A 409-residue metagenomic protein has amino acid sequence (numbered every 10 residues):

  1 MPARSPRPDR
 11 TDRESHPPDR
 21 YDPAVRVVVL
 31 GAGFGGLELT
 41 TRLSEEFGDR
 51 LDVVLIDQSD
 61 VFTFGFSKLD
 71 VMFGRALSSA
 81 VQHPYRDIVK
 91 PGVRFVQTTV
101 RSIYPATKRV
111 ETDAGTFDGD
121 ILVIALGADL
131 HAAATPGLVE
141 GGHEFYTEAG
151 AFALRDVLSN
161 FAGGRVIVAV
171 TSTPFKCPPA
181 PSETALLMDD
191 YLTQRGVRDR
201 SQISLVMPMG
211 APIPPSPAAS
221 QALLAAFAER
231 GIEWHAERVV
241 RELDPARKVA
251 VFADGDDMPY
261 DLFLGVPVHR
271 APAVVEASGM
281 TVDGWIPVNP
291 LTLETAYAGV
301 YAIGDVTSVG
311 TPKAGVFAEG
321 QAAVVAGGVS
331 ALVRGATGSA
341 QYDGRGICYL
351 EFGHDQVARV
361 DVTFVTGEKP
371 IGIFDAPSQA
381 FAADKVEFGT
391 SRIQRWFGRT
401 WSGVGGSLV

Functional and structural regions predicted by a protein language model:
P2-V25, V93-G196, L264: FAD-binding core/adjacent interface of flavoenzyme oxidoreductases
E14, R359-V409: C-terminal auxiliary extensions adjacent to catalytic cores
H16-R94, S172-P217: Beta1-alpha1 glycine-rich phosphate/pyrophosphate-binding loop at the start of Rossmann-like nucleotide-binding domains
D52, P91-V110, F117, T193-G284 (+1 more regions): A Rossmann-like FAD-binding core segment of flavoenzymes
G137-A162, D257-A323, S330-A331: FAD-site-proximal beta/loop scaffold in flavoenzymes
D190, A318-G344: Internal hydrophobic alpha-helix adjacent to the cofactor/substrate pocket in enzyme cavities
A246, Q341-A358: Flavin (FAD/FMN) cofactor-binding core of flavoprotein oxidoreductases
G284-V300, F352-T366, P370: FAD-binding beta-loop-beta segment adjacent to the flavin cofactor pocket
